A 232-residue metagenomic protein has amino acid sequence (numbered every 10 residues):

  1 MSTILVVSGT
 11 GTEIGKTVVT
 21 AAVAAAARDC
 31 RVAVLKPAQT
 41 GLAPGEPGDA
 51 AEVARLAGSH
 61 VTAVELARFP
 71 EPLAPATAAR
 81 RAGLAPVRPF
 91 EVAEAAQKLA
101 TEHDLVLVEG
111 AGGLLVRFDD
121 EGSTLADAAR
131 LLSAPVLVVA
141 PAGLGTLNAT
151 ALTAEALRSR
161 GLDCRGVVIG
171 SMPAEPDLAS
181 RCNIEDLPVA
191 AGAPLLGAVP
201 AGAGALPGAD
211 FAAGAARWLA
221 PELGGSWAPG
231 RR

Functional and structural regions predicted by a protein language model:
V6-A21: Glycine-rich phosphate-binding P-loop
V18-P86, F90, A95-K98: N-terminal phosphate/diphosphate-binding loop that engages ATP/GTP or pyrophosphate donors across diverse enzyme folds
K36, L137-A140, R165-S171: Short internal beta-strands
A57, L132, A190-A193: Short, structured coil segments at secondary-structure junctions
V92-E121: Switch II (G3) loop of P-loop NTPases
D119-A142: Inter-motif core of Ras-like GTPase G domains
D120-D127, A151-A154, S180-E185: Charged helix-capping and loop-helix junction motifs
E155-R232: C-terminal lobe/tail of nucleotide-utilizing enzymes
